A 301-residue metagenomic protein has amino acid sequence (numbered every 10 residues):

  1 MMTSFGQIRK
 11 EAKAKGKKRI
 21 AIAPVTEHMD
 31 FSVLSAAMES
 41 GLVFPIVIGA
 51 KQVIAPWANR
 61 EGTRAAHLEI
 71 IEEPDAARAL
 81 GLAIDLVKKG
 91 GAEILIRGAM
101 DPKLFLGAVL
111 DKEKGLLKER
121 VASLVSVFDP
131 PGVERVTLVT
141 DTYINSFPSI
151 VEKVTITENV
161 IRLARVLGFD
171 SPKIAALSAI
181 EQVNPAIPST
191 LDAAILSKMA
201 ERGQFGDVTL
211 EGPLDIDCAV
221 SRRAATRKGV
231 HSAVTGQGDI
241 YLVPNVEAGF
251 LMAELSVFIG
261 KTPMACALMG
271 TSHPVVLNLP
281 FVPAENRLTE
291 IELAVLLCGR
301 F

Functional and structural regions predicted by a protein language model:
M1-V234, D239-F301: Anion-binding alpha/beta catalytic cores of soluble intermediary-metabolism enzymes, centered on
